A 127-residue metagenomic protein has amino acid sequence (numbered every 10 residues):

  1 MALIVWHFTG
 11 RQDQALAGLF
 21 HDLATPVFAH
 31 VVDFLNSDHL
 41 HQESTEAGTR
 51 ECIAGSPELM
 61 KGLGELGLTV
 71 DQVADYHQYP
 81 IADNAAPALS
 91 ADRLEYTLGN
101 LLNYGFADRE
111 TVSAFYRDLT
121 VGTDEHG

Functional and structural regions predicted by a protein language model:
L3-R11, A15, A24-G127: Sequence-structural signature of the catalytic-core scaffold of metal-dependent phosphohydrolases that act on
